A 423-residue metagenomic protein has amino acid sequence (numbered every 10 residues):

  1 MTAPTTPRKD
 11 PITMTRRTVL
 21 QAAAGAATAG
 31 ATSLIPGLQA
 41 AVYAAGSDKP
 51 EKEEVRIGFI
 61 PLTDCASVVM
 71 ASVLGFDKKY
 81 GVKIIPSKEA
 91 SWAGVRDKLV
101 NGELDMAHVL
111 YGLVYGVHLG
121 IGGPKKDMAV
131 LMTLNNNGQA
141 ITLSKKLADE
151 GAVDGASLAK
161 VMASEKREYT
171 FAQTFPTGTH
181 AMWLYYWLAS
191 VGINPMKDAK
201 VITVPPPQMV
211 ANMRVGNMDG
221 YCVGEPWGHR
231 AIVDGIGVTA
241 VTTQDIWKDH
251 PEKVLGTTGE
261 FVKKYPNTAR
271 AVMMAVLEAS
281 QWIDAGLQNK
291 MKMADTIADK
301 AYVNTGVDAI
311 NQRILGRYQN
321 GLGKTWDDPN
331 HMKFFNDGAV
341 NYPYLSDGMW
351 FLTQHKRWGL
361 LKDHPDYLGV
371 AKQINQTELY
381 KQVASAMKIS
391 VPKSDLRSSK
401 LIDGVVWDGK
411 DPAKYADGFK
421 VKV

Functional and structural regions predicted by a protein language model:
M1-T15: N-terminal secretory signal peptides
P11, T18-A41: N-terminal export signals
Y43-T203, N212-I232, I236-D249, K400-K414: Short, glycine-/small- and polar/acidic-enriched structural segments that line small-molecule recognition paths
P61, K88-W92, L134, T177-A181 (+7 more regions): Solvent-exposed, acidic/flexible segments
S72, G94, K98, T179-W183 (+10 more regions): Extracytoplasmic/secreted proteins, especially bacterial periplasmic and envelope-associated proteins
I141-T142, V254-T257, F261-V262: Short glycine- and hydrophobic/aromatic-rich loop-to-beta-strand nucleating segment in the catalytic cores
K264-E378: Secondary-structure end/capping motifs
M349-V423: Conserved C-terminal helix/tail region of periplasmic/extracytoplasmic solute-binding proteins
